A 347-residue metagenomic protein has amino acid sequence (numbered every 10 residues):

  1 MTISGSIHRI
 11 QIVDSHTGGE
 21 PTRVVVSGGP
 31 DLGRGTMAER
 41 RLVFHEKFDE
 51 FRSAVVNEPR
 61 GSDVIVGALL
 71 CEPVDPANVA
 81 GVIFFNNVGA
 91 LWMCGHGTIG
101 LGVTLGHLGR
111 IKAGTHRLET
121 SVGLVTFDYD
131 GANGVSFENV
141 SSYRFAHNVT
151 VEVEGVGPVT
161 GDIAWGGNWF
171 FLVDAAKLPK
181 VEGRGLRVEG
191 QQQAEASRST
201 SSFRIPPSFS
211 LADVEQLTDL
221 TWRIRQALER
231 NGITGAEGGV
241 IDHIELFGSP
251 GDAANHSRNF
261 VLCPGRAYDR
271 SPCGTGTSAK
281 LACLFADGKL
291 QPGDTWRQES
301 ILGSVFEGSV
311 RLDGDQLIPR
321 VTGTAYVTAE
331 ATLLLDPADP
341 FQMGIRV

Functional and structural regions predicted by a protein language model:
M1-D162, F171-K180, P206-V347: A glycine-rich beta-to-alpha transition motif near the start of alpha/beta enzyme domains, typified by
G167: Glycine-rich ThDP/TPP pyrophosphate-binding loop and its adjacent helix/strand module within ThDP-dependent enzymes
K180-S208: Short, basic, low-complexity termini and linkers enriched in Ser/Thr/Gly/Pro that act as targeting/leader peptides
